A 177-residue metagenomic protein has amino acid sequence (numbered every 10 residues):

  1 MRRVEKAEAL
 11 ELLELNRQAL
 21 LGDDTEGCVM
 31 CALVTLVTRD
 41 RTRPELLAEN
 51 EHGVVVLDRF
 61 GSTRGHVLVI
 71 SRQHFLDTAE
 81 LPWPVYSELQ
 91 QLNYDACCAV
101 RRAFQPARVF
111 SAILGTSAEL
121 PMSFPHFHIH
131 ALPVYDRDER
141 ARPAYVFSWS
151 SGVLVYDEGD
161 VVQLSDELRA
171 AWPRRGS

Functional and structural regions predicted by a protein language model:
M1-E26, P133-S177: C-terminal helix-cap and adjacent tail motif
M1-Q73, A171-R175: Active-site microenvironments that recognize anionic phosphate/pyrophosphate groups
L36-V37, G61-S62, F75-L76, Y94 (+2 more regions): Short, charged/polar surface micro-motifs in flexible loops or helix N-caps
H66, E119-V146: Histidine-centered divalent-metal-coordination microenvironment in nucleic-acid enzymes
V67-Q90, W149-D157: Short histidine-centered catalytic/ligand-binding loop motif
V85-A103, E158-E167: Long, well-ordered alpha-helical scaffolding segments within enzyme catalytic domains, especially pronounced
V100-V109, R174-S177: Surface-exposed helix-capping loop/turn segments at secondary-structure junctions
F104-L120: A short glycine-rich, hydrophobically flanked beta-strand micro-motif that places a catalytic Asp/Glu for divalent metal
